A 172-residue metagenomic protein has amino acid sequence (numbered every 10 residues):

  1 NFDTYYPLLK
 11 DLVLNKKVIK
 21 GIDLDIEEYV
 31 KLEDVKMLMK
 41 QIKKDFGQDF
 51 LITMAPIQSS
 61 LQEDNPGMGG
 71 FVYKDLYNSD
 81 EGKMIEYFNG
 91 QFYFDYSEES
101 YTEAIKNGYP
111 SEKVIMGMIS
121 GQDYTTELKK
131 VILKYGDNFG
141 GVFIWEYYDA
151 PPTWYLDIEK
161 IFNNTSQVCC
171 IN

Functional and structural regions predicted by a protein language model:
N1-F139, F143, Y148-T165, C169: Chitinase-like catalytic core of GlcNAc-active glycosidases
